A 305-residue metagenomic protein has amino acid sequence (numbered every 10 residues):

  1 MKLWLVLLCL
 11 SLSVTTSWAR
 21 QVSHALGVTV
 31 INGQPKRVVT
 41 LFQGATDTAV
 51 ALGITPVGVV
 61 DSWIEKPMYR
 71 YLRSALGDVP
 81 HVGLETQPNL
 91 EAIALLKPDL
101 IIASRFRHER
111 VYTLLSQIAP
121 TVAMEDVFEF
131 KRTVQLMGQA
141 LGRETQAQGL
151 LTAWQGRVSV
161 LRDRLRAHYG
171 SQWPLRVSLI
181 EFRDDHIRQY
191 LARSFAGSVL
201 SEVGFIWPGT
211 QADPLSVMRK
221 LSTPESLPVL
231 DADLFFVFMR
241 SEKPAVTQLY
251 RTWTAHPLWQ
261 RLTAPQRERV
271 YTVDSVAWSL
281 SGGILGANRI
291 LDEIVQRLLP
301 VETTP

Functional and structural regions predicted by a protein language model:
S13-S17: N-terminal signal peptide c-region/cleavage motif recognized by signal peptidases
H24-L26, V82-E91, P214-T223: Short helix-initiation/N-cap motifs at beta->coil->alpha
R37-L41, A45-A49, G149-T210: Basic- and aromatic-lined ligand-binding clefts that recognize polyanionic substrates
L41-A45, Y112-Q148, A245-D274: Charged, glycine-enriched surface loops/patches that mediate electrostatic binding to polyanionic ligands
Q43-A92: A short, structured surface patch at a secondary-structure boundary
L90-A92, K97-I102, P120, L227 (+1 more regions): Proline-aspartate-enriched helix->loop->beta-strand connector
S216-M239, P244: Ligand-binding pocket segment of bilobal, Venus flytrap-like solute-binding proteins
L234-P305: Structured C-terminal subdomain patch of bacterial secreted/periplasmic proteins
